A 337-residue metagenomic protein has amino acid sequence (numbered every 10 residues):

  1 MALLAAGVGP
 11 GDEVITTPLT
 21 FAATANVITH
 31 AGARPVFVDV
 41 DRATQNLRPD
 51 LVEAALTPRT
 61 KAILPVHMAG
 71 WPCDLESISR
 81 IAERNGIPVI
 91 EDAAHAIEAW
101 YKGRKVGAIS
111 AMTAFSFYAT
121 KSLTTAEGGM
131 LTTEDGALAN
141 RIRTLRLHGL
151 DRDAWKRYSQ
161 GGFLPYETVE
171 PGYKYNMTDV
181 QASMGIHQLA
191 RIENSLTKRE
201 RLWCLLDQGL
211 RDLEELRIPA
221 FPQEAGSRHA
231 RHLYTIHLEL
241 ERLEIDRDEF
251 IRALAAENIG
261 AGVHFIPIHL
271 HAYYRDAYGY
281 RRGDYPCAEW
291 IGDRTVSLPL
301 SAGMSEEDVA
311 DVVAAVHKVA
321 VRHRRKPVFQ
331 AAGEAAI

Functional and structural regions predicted by a protein language model:
M1-E13, V27-A31, F37-D39, R104: Phosphate-binding glycine-rich loop
P10, T16, F37, V89-E91 (+2 more regions): Hydrophobic residues in well-ordered beta-strands that form the structural core
T20-A25: Conserved coil-to-alpha-helix start sites within the AMP-binding
N26-I28, I81, K105, V180: Hydrophobic/aromatic ligand-binding patch that stacks against planar heteroaromatic rings of cofactors or nucleotides
A33, I87, I259: Short glycine/serine/threonine/alanine-rich loop segments
R34-T44, G262: Short beta-strand->loop structural element characteristic of the AMP-binding/adenylate-forming
A43-T125, M130-L138, S297: Active-site phosphate-binding strand-loop segment of PLP-dependent enzymes
D50, A62-V66, W71, L75-S77 (+3 more regions): PLP-dependent aminotransferase class I/II
